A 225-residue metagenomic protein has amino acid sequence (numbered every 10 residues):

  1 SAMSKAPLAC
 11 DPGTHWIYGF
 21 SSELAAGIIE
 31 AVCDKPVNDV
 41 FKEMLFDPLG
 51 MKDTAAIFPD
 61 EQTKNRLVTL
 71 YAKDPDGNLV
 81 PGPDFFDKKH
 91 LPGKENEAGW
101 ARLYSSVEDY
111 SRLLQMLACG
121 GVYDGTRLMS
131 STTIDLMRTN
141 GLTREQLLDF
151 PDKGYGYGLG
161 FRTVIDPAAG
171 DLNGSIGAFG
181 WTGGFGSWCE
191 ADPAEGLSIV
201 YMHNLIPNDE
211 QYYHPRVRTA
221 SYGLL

Functional and structural regions predicted by a protein language model:
S1-N173: Short, surface-exposed loop or secondary-structure junction motifs that flank catalytic or metal-binding residues
K73, A191-D192: Hydrophobic alpha-helical segments, especially N-terminal targeting/anchoring helices
D76, A194-E195: Residue-level recognition of short loop/turn positions
G180: Short, structured beta-strand/loop micro-motifs enriched in basic residues and often containing a Trp
G183-F185: Short, small/polar residue-rich loop motifs at catalytic or cofactor-binding pockets
C189-E190, G196-L205: Short, well-ordered beta-strand elements
N204-L225: Generic C-terminus detector
